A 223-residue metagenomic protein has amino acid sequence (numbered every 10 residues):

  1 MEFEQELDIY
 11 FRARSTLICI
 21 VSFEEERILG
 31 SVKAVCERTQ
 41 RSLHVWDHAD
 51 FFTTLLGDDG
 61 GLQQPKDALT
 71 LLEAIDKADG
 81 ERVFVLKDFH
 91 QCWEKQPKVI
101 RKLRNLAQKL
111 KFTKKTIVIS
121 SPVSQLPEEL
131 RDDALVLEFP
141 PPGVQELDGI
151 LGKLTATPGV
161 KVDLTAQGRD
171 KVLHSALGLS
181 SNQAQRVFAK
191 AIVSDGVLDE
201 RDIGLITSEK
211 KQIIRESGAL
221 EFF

Functional and structural regions predicted by a protein language model:
M1-E4, D8, L72-E73, Q125: N-terminal regions of ATP-driven nucleic-acid and macromolecular assemblies, encompassing P-loop NTP-binding domains
F3-E24, A49-G57, R131-L135, P140-P141 (+1 more regions): AAA+ P-loop ATPase motor domain of ring mechanoenzymes
I9-A13, C36-T39, A74-R82, A107-T113 (+2 more regions): Conserved catalytic network of the ASCE P-loop NTPase/AAA+ motor domain
S15-I18, L43, E81-L86, K114-V118 (+2 more regions): Hydrophobic beta-strand segments of well-ordered beta-sheets in folded domains
C19, E24-V45: Walker A/P-loop
E26-G30, T53-T54, W93, Q125-E128: Short, charged/polar "capping" segments at the starts of alpha-helices and the immediately preceding loops
V45-K102, L106, T116-S120: Conserved P-loop NTPase "ATPase switch" module shared by AAA+ and STAND
D88-V160: Non-catalytic interfacial helical region
